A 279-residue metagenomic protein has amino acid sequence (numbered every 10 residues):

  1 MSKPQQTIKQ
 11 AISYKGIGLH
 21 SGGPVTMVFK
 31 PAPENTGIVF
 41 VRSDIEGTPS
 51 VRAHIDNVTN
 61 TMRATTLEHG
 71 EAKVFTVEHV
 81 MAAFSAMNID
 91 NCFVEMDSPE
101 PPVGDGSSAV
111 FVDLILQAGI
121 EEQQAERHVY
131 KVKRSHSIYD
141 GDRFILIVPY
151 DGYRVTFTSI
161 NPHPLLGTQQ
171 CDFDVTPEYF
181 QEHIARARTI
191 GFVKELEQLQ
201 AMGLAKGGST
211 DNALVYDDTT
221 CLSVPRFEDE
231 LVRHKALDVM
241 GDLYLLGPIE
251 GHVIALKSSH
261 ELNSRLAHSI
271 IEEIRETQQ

Functional and structural regions predicted by a protein language model:
M1-D90, E95-Q279: C-terminal regulatory domains involved in ligand/effector binding and gene-expression control
